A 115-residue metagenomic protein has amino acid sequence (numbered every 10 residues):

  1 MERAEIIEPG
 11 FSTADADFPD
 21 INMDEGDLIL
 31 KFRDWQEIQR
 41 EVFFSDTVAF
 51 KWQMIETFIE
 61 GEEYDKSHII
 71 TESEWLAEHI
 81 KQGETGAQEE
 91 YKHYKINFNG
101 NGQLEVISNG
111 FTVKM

Functional and structural regions predicted by a protein language model:
M1-M115: Surface-exposed, interaction-prone regions used to assemble/regulate multi-protein complexes
